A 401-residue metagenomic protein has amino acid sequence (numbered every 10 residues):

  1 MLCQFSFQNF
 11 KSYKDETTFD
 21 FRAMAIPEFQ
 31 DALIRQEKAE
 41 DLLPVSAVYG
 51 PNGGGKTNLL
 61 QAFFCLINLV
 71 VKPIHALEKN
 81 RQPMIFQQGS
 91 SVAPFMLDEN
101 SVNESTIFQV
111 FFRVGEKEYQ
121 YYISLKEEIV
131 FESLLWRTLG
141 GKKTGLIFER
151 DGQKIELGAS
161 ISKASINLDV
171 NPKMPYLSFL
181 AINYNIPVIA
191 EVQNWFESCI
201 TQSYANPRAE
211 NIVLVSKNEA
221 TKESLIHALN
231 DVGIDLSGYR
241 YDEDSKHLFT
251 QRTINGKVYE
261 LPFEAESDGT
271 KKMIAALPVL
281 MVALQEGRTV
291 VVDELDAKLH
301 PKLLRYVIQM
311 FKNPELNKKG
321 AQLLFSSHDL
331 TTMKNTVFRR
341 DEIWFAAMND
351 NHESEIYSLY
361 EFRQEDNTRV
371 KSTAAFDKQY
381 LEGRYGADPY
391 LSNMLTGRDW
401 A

Functional and structural regions predicted by a protein language model:
M1-Q4, Q309-A401: C-terminal lobe/lid and adjacent interdomain/linker elements of RecA-like ASCE P-loop ATPase modules
L2-N68: Pre-Walker A-like glycine/lysine-rich segment at the N-terminus of P-loop NTPase domains
Q8, Y204-A265, K271, Y385 (+3 more regions): Extended helical coiled-coil dimerization/tether regions that scaffold and oligomerize large DNA-maintenance assemblies
K14-E16, E118-Q120, K143-G145, K257-E260 (+1 more regions): Short, mixed charged/polar active-site loops that provide acid/base catalysis or chelate metal/phosphate cofactors
E40-S90, M273-I274, V279, Q309-M310: Phosphate-binding glycine-rich loops of NTP-binding sites
P44-P51, Y241-M281, Q285, T289-K302: Conserved ABC ATPase signature
S101-E118: Conserved amphipathic alpha-helical "coupling/scaffold" segments that transmit conformational changes between domains
E116-Y241: Electropositive, glycine-dotted interaction segments that contact anionic polymers or phosphate-rich ligands
